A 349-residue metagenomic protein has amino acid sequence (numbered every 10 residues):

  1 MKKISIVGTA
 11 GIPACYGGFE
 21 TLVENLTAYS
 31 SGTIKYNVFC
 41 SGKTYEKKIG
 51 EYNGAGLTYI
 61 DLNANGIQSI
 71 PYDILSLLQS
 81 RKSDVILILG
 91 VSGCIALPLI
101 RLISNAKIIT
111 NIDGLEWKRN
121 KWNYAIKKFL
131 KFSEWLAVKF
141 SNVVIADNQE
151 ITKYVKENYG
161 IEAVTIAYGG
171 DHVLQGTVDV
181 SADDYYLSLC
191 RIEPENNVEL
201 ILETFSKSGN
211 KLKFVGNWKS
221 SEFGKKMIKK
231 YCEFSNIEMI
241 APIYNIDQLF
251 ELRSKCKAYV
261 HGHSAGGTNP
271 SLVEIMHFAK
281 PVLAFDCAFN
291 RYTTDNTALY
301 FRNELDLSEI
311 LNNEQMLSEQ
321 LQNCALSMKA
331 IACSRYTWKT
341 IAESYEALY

Functional and structural regions predicted by a protein language model:
S5-V7, D179-V215: Conserved donor-binding/catalytic core segment of Leloir-type glycosyltransferases
T9-Y16, A28-G66, E150-T152, K156-N158 (+1 more regions): N-terminal strand-loop element at the rim of the active site of nucleotide-sugar-dependent glycosyltransferases
Q68-R81, V85-D113, W117, G267: An aromatic- and histidine-rich active-site surface loop
L78-R81, I126-V144: Membrane-proximal helix-turn-helix segments that form the acceptor-binding/catalytic region of lipid-linked
T110, E134-Q175: Donor nucleotide-sugar binding/catalytic pocket of nucleotide-sugar-dependent glycosyltransferases
G216, K225-I246: Nucleotide-activated donor-binding/catalytic signature segment of Leloir-type glycosyltransferases, i.e., the conserved
A258, K280-A284: Short hydrophobic beta-strand element within catalytic cores of glycosyltransferases and related nucleotide-activated
H263-S264: Aromatic "clamp/platform" in nucleotide-sugar-dependent glycosyltransferases that forms part of the donor/acceptor
